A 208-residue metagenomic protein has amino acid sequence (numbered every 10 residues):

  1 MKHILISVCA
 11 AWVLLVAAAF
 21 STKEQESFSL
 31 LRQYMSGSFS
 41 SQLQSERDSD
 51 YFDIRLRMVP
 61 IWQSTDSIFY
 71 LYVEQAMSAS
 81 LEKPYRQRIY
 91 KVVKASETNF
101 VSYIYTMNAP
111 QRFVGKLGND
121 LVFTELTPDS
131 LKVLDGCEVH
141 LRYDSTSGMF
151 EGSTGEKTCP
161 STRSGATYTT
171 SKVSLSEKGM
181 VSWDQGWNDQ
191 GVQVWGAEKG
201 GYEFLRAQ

Functional and structural regions predicted by a protein language model:
M1-L5: Positively charged n-region of N-terminal signal peptides that target proteins for export
S7, E24-S29: N-terminal trafficking/processing presequences and adjacent post-cleavage segments of proteins routed to secretion
S7-A17: Bacterial N-terminal signal peptides
V8, E46-D48, T65: A broad, structure-centric signal for solvent-exposed, well-ordered loop/edge residues that line or flank functional
L15-E26: Bacterial Sec-dependent signal peptides at the C-terminal "C-region" and cleavage site
F28-S36, Q42-L43, R47, D53 (+1 more regions): Calycin-type beta-barrel ligand-binding domains and close structural analogs
L56-Y85: N-terminal glycine/threonine-rich, aromatic-flanked beta-hairpin/loop signature
